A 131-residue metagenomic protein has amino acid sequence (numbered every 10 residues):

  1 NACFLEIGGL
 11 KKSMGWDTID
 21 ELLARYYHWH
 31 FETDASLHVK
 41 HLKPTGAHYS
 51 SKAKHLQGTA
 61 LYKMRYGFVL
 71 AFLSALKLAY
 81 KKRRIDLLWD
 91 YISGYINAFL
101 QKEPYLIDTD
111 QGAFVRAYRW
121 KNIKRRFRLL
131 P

Functional and structural regions predicted by a protein language model:
N1, L10-G15, T59, G67 (+1 more regions): A conserved catalytic-core signature of glycosyltransferases
C3-E6, S13-P44: A short, conserved alpha-helix in the catalytic core of glycosyltransferases
F4, K52-A53: General secondary-structure edge motif
G8-G9, G94: Glycine-centered flexibility sites
L23-R25, S50-S51, G58: Short, charged/polar low-complexity linear motifs in solvent-exposed/disordered segments
Y27-H28, A47-H48, I96-L100: Short amphipathic alpha-helical patches
K43-K52: Accessory recognition modules or surfaces
A53-P131: Non-catalytic, C-terminal membrane-associated alpha-helical segments of glycosyltransferases
